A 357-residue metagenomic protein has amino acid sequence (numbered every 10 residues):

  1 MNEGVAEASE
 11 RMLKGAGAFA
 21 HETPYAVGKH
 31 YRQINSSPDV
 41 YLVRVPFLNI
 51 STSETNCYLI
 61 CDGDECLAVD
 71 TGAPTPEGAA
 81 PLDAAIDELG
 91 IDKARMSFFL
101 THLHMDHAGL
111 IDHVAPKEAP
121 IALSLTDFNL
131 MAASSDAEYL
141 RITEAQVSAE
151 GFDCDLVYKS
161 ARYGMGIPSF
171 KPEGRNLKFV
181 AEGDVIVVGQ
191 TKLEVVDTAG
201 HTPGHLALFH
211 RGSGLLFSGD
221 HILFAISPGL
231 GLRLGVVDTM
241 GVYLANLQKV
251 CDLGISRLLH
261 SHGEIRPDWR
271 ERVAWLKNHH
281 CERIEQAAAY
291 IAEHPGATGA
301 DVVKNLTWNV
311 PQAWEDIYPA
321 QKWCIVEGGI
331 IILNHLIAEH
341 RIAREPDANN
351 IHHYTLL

Functional and structural regions predicted by a protein language model:
M1-P24, Q286-L357: C-terminal regulatory/interaction regions
G4, A8, E77-A79, A84-I186: Active-site HxH/HxHxD metal-binding segment of metal-dependent hydrolases
L13-K14, S37-V45, Y163-S169, G189-T191: Short Pro/Gly-enriched beta-strand edge/turn motifs at strand-loop
H30-L89, K93, A207-F224: Conserved beta-strand hairpin/beta-sheet module of binuclear metal-dependent hydrolase folds, prominently
I50-T52, K178-V180, A199-T202, A348: A short catalytic or substrate-binding loop motif that flags glycine-/basic-rich loops and adjacent residues that bind
C66, A73-T75, M165-P172, K192-I284: Metallo-beta-lactamase
A79-P81, A85, L89, L103 (+2 more regions): Active-site/pore-lining binding-face segments in mid-to-C-terminal subdomains
S97, T101-H107, H201, H205 (+2 more regions): Histidine-centered divalent metal-coordination motifs
